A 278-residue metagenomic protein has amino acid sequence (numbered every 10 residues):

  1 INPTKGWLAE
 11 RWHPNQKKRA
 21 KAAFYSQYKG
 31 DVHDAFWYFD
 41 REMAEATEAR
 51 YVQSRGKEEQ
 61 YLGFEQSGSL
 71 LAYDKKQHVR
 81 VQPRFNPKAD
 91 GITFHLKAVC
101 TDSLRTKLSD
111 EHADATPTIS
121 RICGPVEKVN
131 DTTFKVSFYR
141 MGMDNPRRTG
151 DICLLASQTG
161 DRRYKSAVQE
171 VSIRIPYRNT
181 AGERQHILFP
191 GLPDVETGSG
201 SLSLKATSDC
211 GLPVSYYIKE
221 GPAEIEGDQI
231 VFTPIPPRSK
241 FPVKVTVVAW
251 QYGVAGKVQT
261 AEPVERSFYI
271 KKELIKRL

Functional and structural regions predicted by a protein language model:
I1-P3: Active-site recognition of the HExxH zinc-binding catalytic motif
W7-N15: Post-HEXXH active-site segment of zinc metalloproteases
A9, A22-A23: Short amphipathic alpha-helical motifs in flexible or low-confidence regions
S26, G30-L278: Solvent-exposed beta-strand/loop surfaces, strongest in extracytoplasmic domains of secreted and cell-surface proteins
